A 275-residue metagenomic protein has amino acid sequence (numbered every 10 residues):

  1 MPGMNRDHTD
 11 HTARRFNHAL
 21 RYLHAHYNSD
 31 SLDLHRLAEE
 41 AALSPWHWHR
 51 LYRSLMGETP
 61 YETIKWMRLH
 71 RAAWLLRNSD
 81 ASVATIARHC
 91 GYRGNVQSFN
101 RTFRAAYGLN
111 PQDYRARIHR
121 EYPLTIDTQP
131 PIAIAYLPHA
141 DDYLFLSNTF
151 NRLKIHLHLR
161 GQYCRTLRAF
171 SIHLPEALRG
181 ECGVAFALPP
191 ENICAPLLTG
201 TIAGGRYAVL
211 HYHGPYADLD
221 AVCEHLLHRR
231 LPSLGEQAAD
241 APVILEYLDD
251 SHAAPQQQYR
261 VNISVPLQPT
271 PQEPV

Functional and structural regions predicted by a protein language model:
M1-H18, L55-T59, K65-W66: Short, Lys/Arg-enriched, Trp-marked, Pro/Gly-tolerant hinge/linker segments that flank
P2-R6, H35-L55: Basic, low-complexity segments
H8, Y22-L23, R71, D142: A generic structural signal for short
H18-L32, Y52, A73-S82, F103: Basic, amphipathic alpha-helical hairpins
D30-A38, V83-R88: Short, charged low-complexity linear motifs
A42, W46-H49, E58, E62-W66 (+3 more regions): A solvent-exposed interaction/effector surface
